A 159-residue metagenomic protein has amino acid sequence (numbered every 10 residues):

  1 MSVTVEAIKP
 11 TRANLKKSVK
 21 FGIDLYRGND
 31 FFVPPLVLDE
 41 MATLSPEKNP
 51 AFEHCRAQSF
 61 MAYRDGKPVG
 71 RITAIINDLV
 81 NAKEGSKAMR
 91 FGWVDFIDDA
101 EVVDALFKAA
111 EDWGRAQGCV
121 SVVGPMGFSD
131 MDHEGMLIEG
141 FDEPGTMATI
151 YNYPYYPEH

Functional and structural regions predicted by a protein language model:
M1-E47, H159: Short amphipathic alpha-helix that is part of the acyltransferase structural core
D24-F31, R71-A74, A116: Short helix-loop boundary/capping segments at the starts of domains
S45-R64, G70: A short helix-loop-beta-strand connector motif used in the catalytic cores of GNAT acetyltransferases and, in some
Q58-S59, G66, G70-T73, A88 (+1 more regions): Beta-sheet entry/capping signal
I76-D78: A short acidic/small-residue loop/turn micro-motif
A82-E158: Acyl-donor binding region in acyl/amide transferases
